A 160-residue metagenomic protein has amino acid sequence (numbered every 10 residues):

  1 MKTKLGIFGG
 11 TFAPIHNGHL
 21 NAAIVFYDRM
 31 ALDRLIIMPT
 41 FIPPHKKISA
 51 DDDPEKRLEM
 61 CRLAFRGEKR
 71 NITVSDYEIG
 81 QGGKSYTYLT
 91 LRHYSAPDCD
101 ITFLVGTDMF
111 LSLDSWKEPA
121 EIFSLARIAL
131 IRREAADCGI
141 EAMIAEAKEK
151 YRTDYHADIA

Functional and structural regions predicted by a protein language model:
M1-A160: Nucleotidyltransferase catalytic core that binds NTPs
